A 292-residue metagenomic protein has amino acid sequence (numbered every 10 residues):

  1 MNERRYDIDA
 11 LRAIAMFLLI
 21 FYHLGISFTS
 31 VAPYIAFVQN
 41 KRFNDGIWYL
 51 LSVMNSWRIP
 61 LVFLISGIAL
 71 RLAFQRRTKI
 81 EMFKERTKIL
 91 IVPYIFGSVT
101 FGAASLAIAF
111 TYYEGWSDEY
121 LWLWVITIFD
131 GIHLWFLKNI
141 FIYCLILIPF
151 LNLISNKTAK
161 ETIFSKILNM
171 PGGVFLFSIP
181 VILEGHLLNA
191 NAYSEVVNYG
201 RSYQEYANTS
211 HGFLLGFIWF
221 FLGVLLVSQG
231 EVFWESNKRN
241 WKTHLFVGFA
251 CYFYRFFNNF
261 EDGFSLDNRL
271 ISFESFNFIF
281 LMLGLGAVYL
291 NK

Functional and structural regions predicted by a protein language model:
M1-K292: Alpha-helical transmembrane segments and their immediate juxtamembrane cytosolic regions
